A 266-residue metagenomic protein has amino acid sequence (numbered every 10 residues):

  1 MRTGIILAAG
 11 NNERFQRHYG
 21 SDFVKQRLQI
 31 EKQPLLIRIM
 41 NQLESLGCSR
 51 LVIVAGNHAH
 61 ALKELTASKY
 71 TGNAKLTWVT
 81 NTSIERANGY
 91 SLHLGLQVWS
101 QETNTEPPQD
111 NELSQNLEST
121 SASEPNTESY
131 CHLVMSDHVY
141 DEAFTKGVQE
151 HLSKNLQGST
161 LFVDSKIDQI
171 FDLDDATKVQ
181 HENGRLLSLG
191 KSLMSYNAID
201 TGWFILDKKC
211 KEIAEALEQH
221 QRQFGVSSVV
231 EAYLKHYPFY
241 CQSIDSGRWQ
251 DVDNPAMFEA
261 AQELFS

Functional and structural regions predicted by a protein language model:
M1-D22: N-terminal nucleotide-binding beta1-loop-alpha1 segment
R2-G4, E182, S195-S266: Conserved alpha/beta core of the MobA/IspD/sugar-nucleotide pyrophosphorylase nucleotidyltransferase superfamily
T3-I6, L36, R50-I53: Hydrophobic targeting segments
S21-L36: Short catalytic helix/loop segments, enriched in acidic residues and glycine and frequently bearing histidine
Q33-C48: A short, N-terminal amphipathic alpha-helix
H58-H60: A conserved acidic beta->alpha catalytic loop
K63-A67, T71-T177: Conserved beta-loop-beta/alpha segment of the NTase-like Rossmann-fold superfamily that binds/positions NTPs
Y140-H220: Conserved core of the sugar-phosphate nucleotidyltransferase
